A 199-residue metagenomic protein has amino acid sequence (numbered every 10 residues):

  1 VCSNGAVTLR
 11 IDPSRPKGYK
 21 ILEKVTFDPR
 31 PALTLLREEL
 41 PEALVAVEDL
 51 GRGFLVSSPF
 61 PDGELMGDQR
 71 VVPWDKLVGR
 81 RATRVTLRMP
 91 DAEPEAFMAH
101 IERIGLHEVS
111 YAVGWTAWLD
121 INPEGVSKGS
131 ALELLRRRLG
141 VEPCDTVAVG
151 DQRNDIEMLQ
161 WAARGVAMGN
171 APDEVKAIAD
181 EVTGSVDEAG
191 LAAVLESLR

Functional and structural regions predicted by a protein language model:
V1-D62: Active-site phosphate-binding/coordination module
V1-V7, V78-G79, K176-A179: Structural recognition of alpha->loop->beta junctions
C2, T26, R30, D91 (+5 more regions): Electropositive phosphate-/nucleotide-binding environments in soluble metabolic enzymes
R15-G18, V78-R81, W115, Q160 (+1 more regions): Short glycine-enriched loop/turn motifs at secondary-structure junctions
K17-I21, P61-M66, K128-G129, T183-V186: Short, hinge-like loop/turn segments at secondary-structure boundaries
E23-V25, R70-P73, V182-S185: Short acidic-hydrophobic, aromatic-tinged amphipathic segments that line or gate anion-handling sites
L35-V149, R153: Conserved acidic, metal-coordinating active-site core of Asp-based, Mg2+-dependent phosphoryl-transfer enzymes
N122-R199: Mg2+-dependent phosphoryl-transfer enzymes with acidic/Ser/Thr/Gly-rich catalytic loops
